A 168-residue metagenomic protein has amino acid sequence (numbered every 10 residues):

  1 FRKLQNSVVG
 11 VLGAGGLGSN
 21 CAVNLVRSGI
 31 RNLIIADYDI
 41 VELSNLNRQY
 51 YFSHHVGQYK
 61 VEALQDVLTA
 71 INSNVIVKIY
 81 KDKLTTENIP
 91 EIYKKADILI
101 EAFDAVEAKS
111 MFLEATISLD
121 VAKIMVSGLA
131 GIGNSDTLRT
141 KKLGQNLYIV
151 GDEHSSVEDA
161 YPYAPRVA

Functional and structural regions predicted by a protein language model:
F1-A168: Adenine nucleotide-associated cytosolic modules
